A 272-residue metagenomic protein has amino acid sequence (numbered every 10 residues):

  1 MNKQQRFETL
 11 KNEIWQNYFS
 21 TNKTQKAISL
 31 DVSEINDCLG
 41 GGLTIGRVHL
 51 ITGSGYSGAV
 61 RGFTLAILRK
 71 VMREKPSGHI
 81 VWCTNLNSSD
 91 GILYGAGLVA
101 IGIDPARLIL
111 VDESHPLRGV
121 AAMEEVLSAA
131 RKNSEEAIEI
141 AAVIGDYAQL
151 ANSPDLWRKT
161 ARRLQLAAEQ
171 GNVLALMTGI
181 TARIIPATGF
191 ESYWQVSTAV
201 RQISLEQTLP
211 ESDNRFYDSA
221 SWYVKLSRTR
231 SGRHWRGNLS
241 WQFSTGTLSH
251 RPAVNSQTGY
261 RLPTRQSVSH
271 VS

Functional and structural regions predicted by a protein language model:
M1-W82, G97, G102-P105, S267-S272: Detector for small/aliphatic-rich hydrophobic stretches
I35, I51, L108, A168 (+1 more regions): Conserved RecA-like P-loop NTPase ATPase core
H49-I51, V81-C83, I109-V111, L176 (+1 more regions): Hydrophobic/aromatic beta-strand patches that form the interior of the parallel beta-sheet core in alpha/beta enzyme
L68, M123-E124, L164-Q165: Generic hydrophobic/aromatic pocket-lining and core-packing "Φ" positions
S77-A151: Conserved inter-motif catalytic segment of the P-loop NTP-binding fold
R118-A122, L156-R162: Active-site glycine-rich loop that binds ribose-phosphate moieties when present
R158-G232: Replace "adjacent to P-loop NTPase cores in ATP/GTP-dependent enzymes" with "adjacent to NTP-binding cores
G232-S272: C-terminal regions of RecA-like/P-loop NTPase motor modules
